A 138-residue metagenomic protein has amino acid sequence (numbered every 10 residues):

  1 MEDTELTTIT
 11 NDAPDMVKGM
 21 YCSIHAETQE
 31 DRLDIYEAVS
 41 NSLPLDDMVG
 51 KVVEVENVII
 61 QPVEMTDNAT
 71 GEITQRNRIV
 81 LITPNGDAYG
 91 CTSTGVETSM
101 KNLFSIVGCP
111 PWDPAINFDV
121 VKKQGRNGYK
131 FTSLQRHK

Functional and structural regions predicted by a protein language model:
M1-G86, G125-R126, S133-K138: OB-fold ssDNA-binding interfaces and closely related basic DNA-contact patches used across DNA replication/repair
M48, T98-D119: Short nucleic-acid-contacting surface segments enriched for D/E, G, S/T with interspersed K/R
Q75, V80-V107: Disulfide-stabilized netrin-like
G86, C109, V121-K123: Oxidizing extracytosolic/periplasmic lumen-facing domains of membrane-embedded or membrane-associated proteins
L103, Y129-K130: Nucleic-acid-interacting cores, centered on viral/eukaryotic replication and modification enzymes
